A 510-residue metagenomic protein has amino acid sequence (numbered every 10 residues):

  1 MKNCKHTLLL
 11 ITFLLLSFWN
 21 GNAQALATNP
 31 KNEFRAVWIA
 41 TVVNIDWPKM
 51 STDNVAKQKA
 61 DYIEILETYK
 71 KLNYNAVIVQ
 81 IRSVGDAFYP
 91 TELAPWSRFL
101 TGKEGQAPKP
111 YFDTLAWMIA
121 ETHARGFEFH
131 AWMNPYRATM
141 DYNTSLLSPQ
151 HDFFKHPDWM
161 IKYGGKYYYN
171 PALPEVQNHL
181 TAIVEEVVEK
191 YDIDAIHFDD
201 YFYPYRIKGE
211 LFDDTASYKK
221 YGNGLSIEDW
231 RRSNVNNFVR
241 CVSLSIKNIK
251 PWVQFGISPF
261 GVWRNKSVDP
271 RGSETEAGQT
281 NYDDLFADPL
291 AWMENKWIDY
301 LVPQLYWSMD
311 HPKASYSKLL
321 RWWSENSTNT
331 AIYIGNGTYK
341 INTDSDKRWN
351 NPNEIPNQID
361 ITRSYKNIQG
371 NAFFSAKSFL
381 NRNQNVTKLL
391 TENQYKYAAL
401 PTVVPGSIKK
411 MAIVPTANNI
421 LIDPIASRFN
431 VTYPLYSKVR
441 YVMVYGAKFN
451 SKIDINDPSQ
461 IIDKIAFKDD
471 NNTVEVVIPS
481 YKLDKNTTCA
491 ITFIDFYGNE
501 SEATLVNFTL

Functional and structural regions predicted by a protein language model:
A40-A60, A131, Y136-K190, D283-A287: Active-site-adjacent "subsite" loops/lids of carbohydrate-active enzymes
A60-D86, K190-D194: Catalytic domains of carbohydrate-active enzymes, especially glycoside hydrolases
L72-K109: Aromatic-lined carbohydrate-binding/catalytic grooves of carbohydrate-active enzymes
A87-G102, R137-Y163, D200-G222, S267-G278: Aromatic- and acidic-residue-enriched segments that line the glycan-binding/catalytic groove of carbohydrate-active
E175, H179-I183, E189-F198, F202-T275 (+3 more regions): Active-site neighborhood of glycoside hydrolase catalytic domains
F286-P312, T328-S407: Substrate-binding cleft of secreted/luminal carbohydrate-active enzymes
Y395-S437, E500-L510: Pro/Thr/Ser/Gly-rich low-complexity, intrinsically disordered linker/stalk tracts
P479-E500: Beta-strand-rich modules
